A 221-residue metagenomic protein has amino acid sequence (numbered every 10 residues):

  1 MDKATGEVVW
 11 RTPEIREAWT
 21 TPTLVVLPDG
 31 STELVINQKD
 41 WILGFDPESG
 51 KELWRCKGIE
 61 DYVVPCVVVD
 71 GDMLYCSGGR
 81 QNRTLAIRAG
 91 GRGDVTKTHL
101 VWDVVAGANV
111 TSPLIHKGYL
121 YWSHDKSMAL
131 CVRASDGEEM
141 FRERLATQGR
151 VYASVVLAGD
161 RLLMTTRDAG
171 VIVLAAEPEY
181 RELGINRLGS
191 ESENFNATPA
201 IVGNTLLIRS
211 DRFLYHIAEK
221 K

Functional and structural regions predicted by a protein language model:
M1-K221: Noncatalytic, solvent-exposed loop/strand surfaces of beta-propeller-type extracellular/periplasmic domains
